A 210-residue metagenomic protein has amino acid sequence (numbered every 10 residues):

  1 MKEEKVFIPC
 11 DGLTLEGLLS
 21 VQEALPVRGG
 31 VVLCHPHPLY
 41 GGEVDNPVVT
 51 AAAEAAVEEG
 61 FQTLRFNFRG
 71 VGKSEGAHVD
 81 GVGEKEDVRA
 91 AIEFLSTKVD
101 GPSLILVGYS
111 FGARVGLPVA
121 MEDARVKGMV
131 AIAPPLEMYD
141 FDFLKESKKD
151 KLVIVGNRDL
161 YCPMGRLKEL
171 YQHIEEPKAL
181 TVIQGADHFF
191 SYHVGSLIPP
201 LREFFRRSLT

Functional and structural regions predicted by a protein language model:
M1-P26: N-terminal cap/lid segment of alpha/beta-hydrolase-fold proteins
A24-R65: Short, surface-exposed "cap/lid" segments of acyl-processing enzymes
H78-K98: Alpha/beta-hydrolase active-site loop
G108-G116: Gly/Ala-rich beta-loop-alpha elbow adjacent to hydrolase catalytic centers
S147, V153-V155, D159: Short beta-strand/loop motif that positions the catalytic acidic residue of the alpha/beta-hydrolase fold
N157-C162, H188-F189: Acidic catalytic loop of the alpha/beta-hydrolase fold
H173-F189: Catalytic histidine neighborhood in serine/cysteine hydrolases with alpha/beta-hydrolase-type architecture
A186-I198: Catalytic histidine-centered segment of alpha/beta-hydrolase-like enzymes
